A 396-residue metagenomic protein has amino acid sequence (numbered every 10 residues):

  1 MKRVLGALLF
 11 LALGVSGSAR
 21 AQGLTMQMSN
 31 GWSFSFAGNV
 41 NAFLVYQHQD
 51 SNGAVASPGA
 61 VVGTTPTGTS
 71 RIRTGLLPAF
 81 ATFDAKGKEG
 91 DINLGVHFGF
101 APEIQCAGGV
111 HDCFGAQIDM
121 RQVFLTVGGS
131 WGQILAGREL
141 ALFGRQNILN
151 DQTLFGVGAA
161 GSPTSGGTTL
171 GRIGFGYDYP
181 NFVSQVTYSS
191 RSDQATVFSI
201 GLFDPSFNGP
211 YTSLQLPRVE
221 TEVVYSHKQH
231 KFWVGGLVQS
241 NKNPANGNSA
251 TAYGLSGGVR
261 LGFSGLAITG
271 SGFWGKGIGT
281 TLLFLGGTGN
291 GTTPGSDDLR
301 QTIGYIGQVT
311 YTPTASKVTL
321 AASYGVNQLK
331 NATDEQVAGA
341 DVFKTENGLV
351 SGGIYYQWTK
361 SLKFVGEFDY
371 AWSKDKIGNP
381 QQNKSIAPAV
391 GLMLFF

Functional and structural regions predicted by a protein language model:
G17-A21: Sec/Tat signal peptide C-region and signal peptidase I cleavage site
G23-Y46, P66-P205, Q215-P217, V224-K228 (+1 more regions): Outer membrane beta-barrel
G38-Y46, V96-P102, R138, I200-D204 (+7 more regions): Transmembrane beta-barrel strands of outer-membrane/channel proteins
L44-N52, P102-G108, L142-Q146, D204-P210 (+6 more regions): Gram-negative outer-membrane beta-barrel proteins
A85-G87, V127-G129, S190, Y225-H227 (+5 more regions): Residue-level signature of outer-membrane beta-barrel architecture
D91-L94, W131-I134, Q194-I200, Q229-V234 (+3 more regions): Repeated loop/turn-to-beta-strand initiation elements of outer-membrane beta-barrel proteins
L214, T221-G352: Detector for outer-membrane/organellar transmembrane beta-barrel domains, recognizing the amphipathic beta-strand
N383-F396: Outer-membrane beta-barrel "beta-signal"
